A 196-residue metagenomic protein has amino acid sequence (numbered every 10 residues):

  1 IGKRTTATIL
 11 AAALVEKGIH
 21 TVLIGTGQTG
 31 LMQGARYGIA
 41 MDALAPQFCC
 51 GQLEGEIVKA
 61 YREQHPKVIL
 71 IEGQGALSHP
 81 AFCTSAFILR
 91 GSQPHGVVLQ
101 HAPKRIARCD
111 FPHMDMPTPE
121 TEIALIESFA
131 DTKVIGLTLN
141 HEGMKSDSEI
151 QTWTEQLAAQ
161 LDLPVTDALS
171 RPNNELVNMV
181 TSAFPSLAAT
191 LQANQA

Functional and structural regions predicted by a protein language model:
I1-L10: Glycine-rich phosphate-binding P-loop
T5, L14-M32: Short beta-strand-centered segment that lines the nucleotide-binding/catalytic pocket of NTP-utilizing
A7, E16-K17, A158-A159, A168-N173 (+2 more regions): Charge-biased, low-complexity intrinsically disordered regions
L23, T29, H141, W153-Q156 (+1 more regions): Non-transmembrane, aqueous-exposed alpha-helical and coiled segments at domain scale
G30-F48: P-loop NTPase switch/communication element
G38-A43, D115-P117, T154, A183-P185: Short, hinge-like loop/turn segments at secondary-structure boundaries
C50-K59, V68, G73-P172: Conserved catalytic-core segment of NTP-binding enzymes
V180-N194: Short, hydrophobic alpha-helical segments
